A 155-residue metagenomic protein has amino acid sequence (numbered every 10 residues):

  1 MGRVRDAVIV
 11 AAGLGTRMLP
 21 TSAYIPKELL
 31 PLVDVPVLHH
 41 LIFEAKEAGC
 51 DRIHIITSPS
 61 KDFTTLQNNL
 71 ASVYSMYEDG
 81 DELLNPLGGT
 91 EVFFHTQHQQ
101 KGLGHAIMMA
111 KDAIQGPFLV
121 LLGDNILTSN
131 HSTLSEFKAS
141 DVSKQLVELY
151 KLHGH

Functional and structural regions predicted by a protein language model:
G2-I9, R17, P31, V35-L121 (+1 more regions): Conserved N-terminal catalytic core of the sugar/cofactor nucleotidyltransferase
G13: Active-site beta-to-alpha loop of glycosyltransferases that engages the nucleotide-sugar donor
P20-A23: Conserved catalytic-core motifs of eukaryotic protein kinase domains, centered on the activation segment
S129-H155: Conserved donor-nucleotide/metal-binding helix-loop-beta segment in metal-dependent transferases, i.e., the alpha-helix
